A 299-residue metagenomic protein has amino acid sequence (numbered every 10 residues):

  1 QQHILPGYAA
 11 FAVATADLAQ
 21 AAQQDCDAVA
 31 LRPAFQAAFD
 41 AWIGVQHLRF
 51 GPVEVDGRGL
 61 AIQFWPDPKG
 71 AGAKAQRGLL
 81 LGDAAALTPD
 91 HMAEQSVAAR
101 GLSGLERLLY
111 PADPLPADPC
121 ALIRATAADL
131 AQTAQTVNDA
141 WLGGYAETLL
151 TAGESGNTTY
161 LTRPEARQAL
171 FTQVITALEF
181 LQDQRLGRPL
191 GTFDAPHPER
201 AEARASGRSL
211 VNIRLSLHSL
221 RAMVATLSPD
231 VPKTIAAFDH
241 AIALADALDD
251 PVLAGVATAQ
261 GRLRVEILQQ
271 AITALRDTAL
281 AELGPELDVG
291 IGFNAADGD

Functional and structural regions predicted by a protein language model:
Q1-D299: Mature extracytoplasmic or organellar-lumen-exposed domains after removal of signal/transit peptides
